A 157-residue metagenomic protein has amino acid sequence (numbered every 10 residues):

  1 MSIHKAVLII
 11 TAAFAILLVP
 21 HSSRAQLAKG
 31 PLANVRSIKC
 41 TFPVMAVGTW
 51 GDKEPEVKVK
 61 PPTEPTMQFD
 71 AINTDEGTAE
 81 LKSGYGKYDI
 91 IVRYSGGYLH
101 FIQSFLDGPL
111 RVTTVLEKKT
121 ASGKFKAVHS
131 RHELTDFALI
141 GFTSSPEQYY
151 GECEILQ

Functional and structural regions predicted by a protein language model:
M1-I10: Bacterial N-terminal signal peptides that target proteins for export
I9-L18: Bacterial N-terminal signal peptides
H21-A25: Sec/Tat signal peptide C-region and signal peptidase I cleavage site
N34, K39-L81, P109-T114: Short, solvent-exposed loop/hinge segments that bridge or flank secondary-structure elements
M67-F69, V112-T120, Y150-E154: Hydrophobic/aromatic beta-strand elements that line small-molecule binding cavities or substrate pockets in beta-rich
T74-R111: Contiguous, well-ordered beta-strand patches that form the walls/edges of small beta-barrel/beta-sandwich domains
G96-F142: Surface-exposed, polar helix/loop patches in the mature regions of secreted/periplasmic/lumenal proteins that form
T135-Q157: Edge beta-strand at a domain terminus
